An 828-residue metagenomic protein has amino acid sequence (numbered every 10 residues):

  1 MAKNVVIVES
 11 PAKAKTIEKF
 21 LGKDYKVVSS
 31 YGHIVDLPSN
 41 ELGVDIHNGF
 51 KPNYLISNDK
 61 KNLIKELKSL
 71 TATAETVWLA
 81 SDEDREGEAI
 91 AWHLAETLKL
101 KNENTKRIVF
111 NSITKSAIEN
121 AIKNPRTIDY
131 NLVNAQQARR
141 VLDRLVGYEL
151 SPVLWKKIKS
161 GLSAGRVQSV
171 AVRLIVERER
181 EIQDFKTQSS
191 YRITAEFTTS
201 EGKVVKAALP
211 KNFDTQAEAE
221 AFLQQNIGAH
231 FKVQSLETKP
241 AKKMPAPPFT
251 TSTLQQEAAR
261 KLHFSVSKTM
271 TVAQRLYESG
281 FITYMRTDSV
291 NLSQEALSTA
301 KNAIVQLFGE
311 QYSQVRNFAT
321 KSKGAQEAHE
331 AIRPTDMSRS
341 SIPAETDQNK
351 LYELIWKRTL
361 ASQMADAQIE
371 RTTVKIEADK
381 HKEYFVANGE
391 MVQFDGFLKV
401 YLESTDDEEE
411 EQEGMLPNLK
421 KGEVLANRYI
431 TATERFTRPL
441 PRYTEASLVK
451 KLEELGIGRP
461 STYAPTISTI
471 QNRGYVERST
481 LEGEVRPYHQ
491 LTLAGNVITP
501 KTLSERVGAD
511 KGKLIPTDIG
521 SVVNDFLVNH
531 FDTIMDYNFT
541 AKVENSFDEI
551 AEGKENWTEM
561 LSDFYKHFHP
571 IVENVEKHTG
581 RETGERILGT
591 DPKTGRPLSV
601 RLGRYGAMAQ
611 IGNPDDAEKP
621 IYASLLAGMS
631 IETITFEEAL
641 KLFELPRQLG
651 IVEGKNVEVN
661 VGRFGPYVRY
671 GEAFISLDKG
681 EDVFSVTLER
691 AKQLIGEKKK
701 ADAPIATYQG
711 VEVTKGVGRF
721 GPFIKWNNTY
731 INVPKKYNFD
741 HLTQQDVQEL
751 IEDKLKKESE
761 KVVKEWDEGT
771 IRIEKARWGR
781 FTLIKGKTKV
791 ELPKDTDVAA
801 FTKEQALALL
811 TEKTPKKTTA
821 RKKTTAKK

Functional and structural regions predicted by a protein language model:
M1-R140, E149, P210, G309 (+4 more regions): Intrinsically disordered, low-complexity regulatory segments
A2-N4, T16, Y25, T97 (+6 more regions): Basic, low-complexity terminal or inter-domain segments flanking catalytic cores
P11, S29, P152, S169 (+4 more regions): Accessory interaction regions appended to the cores of large information-processing enzymes
I113-F197, T238-K242: C-terminal or mid-to-C-terminal helical accessory/interaction module adjacent to the motor/catalytic core
D214-P248, Q255, K420-A426, T431-E434 (+1 more regions): Metal- or metallocofactor-binding catalytic centers and their adjacent structured scaffolds across diverse enzyme
V233-L236, M244-A258, I282-T287, P439-K451 (+1 more regions): Short acidic, hydrophobic short linear motifs in intrinsically disordered regions
Q255-E257, K261-T269: A conserved hydrophobic secondary-structure block that centers on an alpha-helix together with its immediately flanking
